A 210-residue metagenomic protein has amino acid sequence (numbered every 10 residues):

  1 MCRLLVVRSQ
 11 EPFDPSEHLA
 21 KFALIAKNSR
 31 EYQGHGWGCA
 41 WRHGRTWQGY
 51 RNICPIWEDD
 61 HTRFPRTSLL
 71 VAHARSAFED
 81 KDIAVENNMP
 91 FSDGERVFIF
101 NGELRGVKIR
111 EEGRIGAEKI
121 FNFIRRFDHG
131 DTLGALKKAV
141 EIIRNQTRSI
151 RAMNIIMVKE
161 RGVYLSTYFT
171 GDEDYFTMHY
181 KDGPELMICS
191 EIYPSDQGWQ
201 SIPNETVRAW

Functional and structural regions predicted by a protein language model:
M1-C54, L165-G171, L186, S201-A209: Extreme N-terminus nucleophile/cap motif
C2, C39, N87-L104, I142-A209: Conserved catalytic micro-motifs used in adenylation/nucleotidyl-transfer and phosphoryl/amide- and methyl-transfer
Q33-W37, P65, A84, S149-R151: Short, basic and Ser/Thr-rich N-terminal targeting/leader segments
G38, L70-H73: A short, Trp-centered hydrophobic/proline-enriched beta-strand micro-motif
Y50-T62, A72-G94: Short acidic (Asp/Glu) patches
R105-V163: Short histidine
